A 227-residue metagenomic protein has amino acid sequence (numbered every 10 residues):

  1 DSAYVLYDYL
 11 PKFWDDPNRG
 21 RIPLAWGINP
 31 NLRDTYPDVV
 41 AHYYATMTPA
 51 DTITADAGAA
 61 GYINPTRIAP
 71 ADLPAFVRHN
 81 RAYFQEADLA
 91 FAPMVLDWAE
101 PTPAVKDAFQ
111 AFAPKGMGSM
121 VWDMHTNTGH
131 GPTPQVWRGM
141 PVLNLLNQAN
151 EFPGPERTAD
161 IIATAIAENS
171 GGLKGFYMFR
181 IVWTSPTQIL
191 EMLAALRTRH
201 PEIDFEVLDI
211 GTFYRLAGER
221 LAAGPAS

Functional and structural regions predicted by a protein language model:
D1-F13: N-terminal regions that are enriched for targeting/export leaders and immediately downstream pro/stem segments
S2-V5, R19, N31, A87 (+1 more regions): Catalytic grooves of carbohydrate-active enzymes
P11-K12, N80, V105-D107: Short secondary-structure capping micro-motifs at structural edges
K12-D15, A165: Generic recognition of flexible, low-complexity loop/linker segments
D15-I22: A short, Lys/Arg-enriched amphipathic alpha-helix followed by its capping loop at the start of a domain
A25-T102: Metal-dependent polysaccharide deacetylase catalytic core of the NodB/CE4 family, i.e., the active-site-bearing domain
